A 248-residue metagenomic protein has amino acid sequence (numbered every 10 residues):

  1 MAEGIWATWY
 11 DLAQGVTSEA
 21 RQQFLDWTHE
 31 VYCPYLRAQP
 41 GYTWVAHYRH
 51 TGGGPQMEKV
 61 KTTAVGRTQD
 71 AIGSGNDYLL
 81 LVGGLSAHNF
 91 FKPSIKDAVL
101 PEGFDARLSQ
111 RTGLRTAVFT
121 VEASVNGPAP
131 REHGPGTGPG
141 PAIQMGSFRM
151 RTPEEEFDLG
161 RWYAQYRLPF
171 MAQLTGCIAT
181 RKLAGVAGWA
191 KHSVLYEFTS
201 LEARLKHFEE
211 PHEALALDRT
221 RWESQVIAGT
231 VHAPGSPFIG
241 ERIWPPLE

Functional and structural regions predicted by a protein language model:
M1-E248: Macromolecular interaction modules
